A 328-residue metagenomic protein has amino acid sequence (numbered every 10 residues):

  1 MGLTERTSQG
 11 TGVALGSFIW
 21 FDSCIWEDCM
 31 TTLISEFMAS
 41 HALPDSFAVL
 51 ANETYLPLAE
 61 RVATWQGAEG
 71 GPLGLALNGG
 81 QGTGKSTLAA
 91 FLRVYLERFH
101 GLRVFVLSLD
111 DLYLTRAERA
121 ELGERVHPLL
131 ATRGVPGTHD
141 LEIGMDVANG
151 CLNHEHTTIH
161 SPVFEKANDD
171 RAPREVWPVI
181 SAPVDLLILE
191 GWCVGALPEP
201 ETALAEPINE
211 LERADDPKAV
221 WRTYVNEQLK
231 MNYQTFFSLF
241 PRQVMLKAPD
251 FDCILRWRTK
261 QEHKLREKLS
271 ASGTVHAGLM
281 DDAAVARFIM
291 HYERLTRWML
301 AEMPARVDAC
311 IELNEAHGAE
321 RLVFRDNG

Functional and structural regions predicted by a protein language model:
W26-N52: Charged, amphipathic alpha-helical linker segments immediately N-terminal to NTP-binding catalytic cores
G71, E142-F237: Glycine-rich phosphate-binding loop used to anchor ATP phosphates in small-molecule kinases, encompassing both
G82: Walker A (P-loop) phosphate-binding loop of P-loop NTPases
K85: Conserved lysine of the Walker
L88: Hydrophobic positions on the alpha1 helix immediately C-terminal to the Walker A/P-loop
V94-F105: Post-Walker A helix-loop "phosphate-sensing" segment adjacent to the P-loop in P-loop NTPases
F105, L112-F164: Conserved nucleotide-sensing/catalytic segment adjacent to the nucleotide-binding pocket in NTP-handling enzymes
C193-G328: Conserved NTP phosphate-binding and transfer environment spanning the P-loop NTPase/kinase superfamily
